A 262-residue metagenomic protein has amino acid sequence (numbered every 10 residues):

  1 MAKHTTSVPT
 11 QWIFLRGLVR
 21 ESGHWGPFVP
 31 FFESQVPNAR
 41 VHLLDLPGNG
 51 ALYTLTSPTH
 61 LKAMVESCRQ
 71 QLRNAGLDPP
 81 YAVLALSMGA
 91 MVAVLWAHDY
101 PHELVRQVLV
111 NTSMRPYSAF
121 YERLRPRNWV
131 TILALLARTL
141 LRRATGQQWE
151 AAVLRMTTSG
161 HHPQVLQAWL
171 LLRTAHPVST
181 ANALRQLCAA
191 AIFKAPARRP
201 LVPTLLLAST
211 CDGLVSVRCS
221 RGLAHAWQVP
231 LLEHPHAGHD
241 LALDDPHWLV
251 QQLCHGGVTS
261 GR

Functional and structural regions predicted by a protein language model:
S7-T54: Conserved HGGG/HGGXW glycine-rich cap/lid loop of the alpha/beta-hydrolase fold
H42-L84: Active-site loop/oxyanion-hole signature of alpha/beta-hydrolase fold enzymes
A85-G89, A93: Gly/Ala-rich beta-loop-alpha elbow adjacent to hydrolase catalytic centers
H98, V105-T139: Flexible "cap/lid" loop of the alpha/beta hydrolase fold
R142-A197: Conserved alpha/beta-hydrolase catalytic His-Asp/Glu region
P200, L206-A208, D212: Short beta-strand/loop motif that positions the catalytic acidic residue of the alpha/beta-hydrolase fold
G213-C219: Conserved alpha/beta-hydrolase "acid-adjacent" motif
A237-V250: Catalytic histidine-centered segment of alpha/beta-hydrolase-like enzymes
